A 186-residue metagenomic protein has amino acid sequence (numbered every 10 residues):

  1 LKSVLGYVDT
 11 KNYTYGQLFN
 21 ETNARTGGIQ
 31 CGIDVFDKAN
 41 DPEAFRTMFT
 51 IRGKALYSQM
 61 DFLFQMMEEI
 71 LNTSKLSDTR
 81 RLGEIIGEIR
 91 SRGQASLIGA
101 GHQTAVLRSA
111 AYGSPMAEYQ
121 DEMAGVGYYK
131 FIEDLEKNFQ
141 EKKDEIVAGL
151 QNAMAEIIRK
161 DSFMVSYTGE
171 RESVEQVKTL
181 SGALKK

Functional and structural regions predicted by a protein language model:
L1-T73, T79-Q140, K160-G169: M16 family metallopeptidases and their MPP-like homologs
K2, F19, E68, Q151 (+1 more regions): Generic solvent-exposed, charged/amphipathic alpha-helical segments that serve as macromolecular interface scaffolds
K142-M154: Structured alpha-helical segments in the cores of large, soluble enzyme domains
A155-R159: Residue-level signal for alpha-helix termini/capping positions
S166-K186: An aromatic/glycine/proline-enriched structural segment found at the starts of mature extracellular/organellar domains
